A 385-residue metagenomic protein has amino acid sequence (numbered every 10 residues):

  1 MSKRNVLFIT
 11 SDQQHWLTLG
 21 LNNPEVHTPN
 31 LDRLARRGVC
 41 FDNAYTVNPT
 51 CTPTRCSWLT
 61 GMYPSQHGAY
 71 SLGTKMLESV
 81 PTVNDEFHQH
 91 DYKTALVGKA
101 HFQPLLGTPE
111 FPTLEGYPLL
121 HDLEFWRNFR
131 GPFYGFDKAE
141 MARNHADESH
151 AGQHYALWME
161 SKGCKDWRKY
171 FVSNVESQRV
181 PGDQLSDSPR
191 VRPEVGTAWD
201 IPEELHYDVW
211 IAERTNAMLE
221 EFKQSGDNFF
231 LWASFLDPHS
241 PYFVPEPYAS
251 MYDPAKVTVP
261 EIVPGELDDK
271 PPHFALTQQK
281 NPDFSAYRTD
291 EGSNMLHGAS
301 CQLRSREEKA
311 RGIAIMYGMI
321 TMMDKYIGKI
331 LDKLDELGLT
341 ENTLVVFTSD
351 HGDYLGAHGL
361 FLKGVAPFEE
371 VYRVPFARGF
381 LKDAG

Functional and structural regions predicted by a protein language model:
M1-G385: Formylglycine-dependent sulfatase
